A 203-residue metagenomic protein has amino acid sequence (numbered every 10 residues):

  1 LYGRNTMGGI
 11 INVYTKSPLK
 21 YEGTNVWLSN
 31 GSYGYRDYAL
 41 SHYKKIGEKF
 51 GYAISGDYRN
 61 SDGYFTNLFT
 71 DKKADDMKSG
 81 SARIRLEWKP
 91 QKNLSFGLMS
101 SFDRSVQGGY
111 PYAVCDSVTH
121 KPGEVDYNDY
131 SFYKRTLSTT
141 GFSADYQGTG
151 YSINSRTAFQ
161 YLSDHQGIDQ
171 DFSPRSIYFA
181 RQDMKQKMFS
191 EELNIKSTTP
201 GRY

Functional and structural regions predicted by a protein language model:
L1-N25: A beta-strand signature from Gram-negative outer-membrane beta-barrel systems, especially the internal plug domain
R4, G31-Y35, K73-S79, S131-L137 (+1 more regions): Transmembrane beta-barrel outer-membrane domains
G9, E22-T24, R36-L40, G80-I84 (+2 more regions): Hydrophobic, lipid-facing positions within transmembrane beta-strands of outer-membrane proteins
N12, K20-Y21, S29, L40-D129 (+2 more regions): Periplasmic-side early beta-strands and strand-to-turn transitions of outer-membrane beta-barrels
T15, N30-S32, T199: Structured beta->alpha junctions
L19-Y21, Y35, G47-K49, Q91-N93 (+2 more regions): Strand-connecting loop/turn motifs
K44, F102, L137-N154: N-terminal short leaders/motifs
Q147-Y203: Replace "related TpsB outer-membrane translocases also match" with "some related outer-membrane beta-barrels such as
